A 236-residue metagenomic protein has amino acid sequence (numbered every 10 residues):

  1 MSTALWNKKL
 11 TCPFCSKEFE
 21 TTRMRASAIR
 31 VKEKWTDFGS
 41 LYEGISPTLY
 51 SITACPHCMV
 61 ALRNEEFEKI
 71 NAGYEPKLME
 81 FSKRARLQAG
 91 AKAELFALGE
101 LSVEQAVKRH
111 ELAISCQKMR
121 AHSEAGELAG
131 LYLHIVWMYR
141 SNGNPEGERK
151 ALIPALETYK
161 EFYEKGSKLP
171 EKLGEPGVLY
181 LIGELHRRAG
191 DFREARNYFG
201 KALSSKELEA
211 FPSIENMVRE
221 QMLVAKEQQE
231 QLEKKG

Functional and structural regions predicted by a protein language model:
M1-E80: N-terminal cysteine/histidine-rich coordination modules
K77-S115, M119-N144, L173-R188, V224: Amphipathic alpha-helical repeat scaffolds of TPR domains
E111-M119, L156-E164, L203-S205: Amphipathic alpha-helical segments of tetratricopeptide repeats
E157, F192-A210: TPR/TPR-like (Sel1-like) alpha-helical repeat modules
Y163-K172, S204-R219, E230: Boundary/linker segments of alpha-helical solenoid repeat arrays
